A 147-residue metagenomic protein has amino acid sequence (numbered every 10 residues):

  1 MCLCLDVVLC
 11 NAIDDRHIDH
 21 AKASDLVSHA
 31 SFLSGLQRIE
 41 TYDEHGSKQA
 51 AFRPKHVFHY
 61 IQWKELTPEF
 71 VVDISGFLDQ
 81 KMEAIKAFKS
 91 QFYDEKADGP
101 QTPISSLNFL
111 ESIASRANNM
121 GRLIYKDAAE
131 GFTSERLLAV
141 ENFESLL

Functional and structural regions predicted by a protein language model:
M1-L147: Metal-dependent de-N-acetylase/amidase catalytic core
